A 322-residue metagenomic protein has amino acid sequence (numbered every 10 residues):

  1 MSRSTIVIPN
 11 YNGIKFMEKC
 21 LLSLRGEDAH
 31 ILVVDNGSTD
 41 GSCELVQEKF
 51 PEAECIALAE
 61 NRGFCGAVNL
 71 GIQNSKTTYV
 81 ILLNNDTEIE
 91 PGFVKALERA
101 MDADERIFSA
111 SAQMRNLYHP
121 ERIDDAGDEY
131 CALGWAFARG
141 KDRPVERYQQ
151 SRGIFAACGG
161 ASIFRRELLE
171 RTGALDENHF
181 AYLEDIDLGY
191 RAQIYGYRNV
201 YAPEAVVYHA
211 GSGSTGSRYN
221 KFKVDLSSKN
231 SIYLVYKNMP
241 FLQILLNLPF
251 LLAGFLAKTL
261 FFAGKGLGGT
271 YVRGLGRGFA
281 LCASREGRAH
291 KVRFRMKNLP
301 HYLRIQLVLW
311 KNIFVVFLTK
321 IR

Functional and structural regions predicted by a protein language model:
S4-F16, C20, E27, V34 (+1 more regions): A conserved hydrophobic helix/loop-capping motif in glycosyltransferases and polysaccharide synthases
S23, D35-E44, E60: A conserved acidic beta->alpha catalytic loop
A57-S75, N85, A96: Glycine-rich, basic loop-to-helix element that forms the pyrophosphate-binding segment of sugar-nucleotide handling
V80: Short aromatic/hydrophobic "clamp" motif used to bind/position activated sugar donors
T87-C131: Conserved donor NDP-sugar-binding/catalytic core segment of glycosyltransferases
I123-D124, A132-F137, R143-F164, I186-L188 (+1 more regions): A recurrent flexible, glycine/aromatic-enriched loop bordering the glycosyltransferase active site that acts as
F155-V206: A short, conserved alpha-helix in the catalytic core of glycosyltransferases
I244-R322: Non-catalytic, C-terminal membrane-associated alpha-helical segments of glycosyltransferases
